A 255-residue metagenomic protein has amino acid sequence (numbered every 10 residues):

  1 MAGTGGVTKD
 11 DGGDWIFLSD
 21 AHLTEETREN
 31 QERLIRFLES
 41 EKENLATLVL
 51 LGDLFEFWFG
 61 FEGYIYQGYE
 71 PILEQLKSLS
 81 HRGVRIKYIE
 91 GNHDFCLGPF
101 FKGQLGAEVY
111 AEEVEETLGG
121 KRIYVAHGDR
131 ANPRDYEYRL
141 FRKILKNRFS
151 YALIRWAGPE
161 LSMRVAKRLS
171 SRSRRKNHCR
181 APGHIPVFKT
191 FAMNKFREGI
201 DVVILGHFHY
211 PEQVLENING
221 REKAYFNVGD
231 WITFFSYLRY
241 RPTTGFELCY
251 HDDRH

Functional and structural regions predicted by a protein language model:
A2, K9-D14, L23-L118: Core catalytic region of metal-dependent phosphoesterases/phosphodiesterases, especially metallo-beta-lactamase-like
V7-I16, E116-Y124, E216-A224: Beta-strand-turn-beta hairpins that frame and shape the catalytic cleft of phosphate-ester-processing enzymes
W15-F17, L48-L50, Y124, I204: Residue-level marker for buried hydrophobic side chains located in beta-strands that build the well-ordered beta-sheet
D20, D53, G91, H127 (+2 more regions): Active-site glycine-centered loops adjacent to acidic/histidine catalytic or metal-binding residues that shape
L23, E56, R130, Y210 (+1 more regions): Short, glycine/acidic-enriched loop or turn micro-motifs at the edges of active sites
E25, G119-V125, A131: Catalytic core of the metallo-beta-lactamase
Q104-A111, Y124, P133-F141, P182-D252: Conserved beta-sheet core of the metallophosphoesterase superfamily
G128-V187: Active-site-proximal loop/helix segment associated with metal-binding centers of metalloenzymes
